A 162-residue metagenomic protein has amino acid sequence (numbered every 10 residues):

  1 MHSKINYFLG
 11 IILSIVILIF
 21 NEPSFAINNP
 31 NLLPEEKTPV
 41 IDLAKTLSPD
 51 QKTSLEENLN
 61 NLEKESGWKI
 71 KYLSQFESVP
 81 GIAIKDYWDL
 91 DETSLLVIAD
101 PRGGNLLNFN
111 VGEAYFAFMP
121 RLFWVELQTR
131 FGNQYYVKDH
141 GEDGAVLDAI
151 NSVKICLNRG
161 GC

Functional and structural regions predicted by a protein language model:
H2-C162: A structural boundary signal for the start of the first folded domain, especially the loop/turn and N-capping region
